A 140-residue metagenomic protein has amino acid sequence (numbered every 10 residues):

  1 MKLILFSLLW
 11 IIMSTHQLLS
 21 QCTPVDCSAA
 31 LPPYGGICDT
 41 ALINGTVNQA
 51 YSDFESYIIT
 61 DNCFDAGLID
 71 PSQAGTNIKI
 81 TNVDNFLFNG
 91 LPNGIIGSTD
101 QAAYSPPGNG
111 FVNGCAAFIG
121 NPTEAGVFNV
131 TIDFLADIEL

Functional and structural regions predicted by a protein language model:
M1-L140: Extracellular low-complexity Ser/Thr/Asn/Gly-rich intrinsically disordered segments
